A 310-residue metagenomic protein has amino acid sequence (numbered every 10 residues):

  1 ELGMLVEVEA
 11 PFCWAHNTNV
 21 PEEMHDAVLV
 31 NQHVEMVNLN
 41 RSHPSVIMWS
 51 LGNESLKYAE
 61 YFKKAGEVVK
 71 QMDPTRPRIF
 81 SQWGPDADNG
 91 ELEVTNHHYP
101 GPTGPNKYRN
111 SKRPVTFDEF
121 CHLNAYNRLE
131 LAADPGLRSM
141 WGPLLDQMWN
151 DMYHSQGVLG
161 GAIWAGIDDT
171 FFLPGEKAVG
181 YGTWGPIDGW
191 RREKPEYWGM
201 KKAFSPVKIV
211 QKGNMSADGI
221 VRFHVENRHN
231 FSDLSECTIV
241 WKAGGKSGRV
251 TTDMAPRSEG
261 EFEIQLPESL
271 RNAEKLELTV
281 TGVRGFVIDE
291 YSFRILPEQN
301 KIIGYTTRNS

Functional and structural regions predicted by a protein language model:
E1-P195, G213: Substrate-binding/catalytic cleft of secreted carbohydrate-active enzymes, primarily glycoside hydrolases
M152-S310: Carbohydrate-binding surfaces of carbohydrate-active enzymes
